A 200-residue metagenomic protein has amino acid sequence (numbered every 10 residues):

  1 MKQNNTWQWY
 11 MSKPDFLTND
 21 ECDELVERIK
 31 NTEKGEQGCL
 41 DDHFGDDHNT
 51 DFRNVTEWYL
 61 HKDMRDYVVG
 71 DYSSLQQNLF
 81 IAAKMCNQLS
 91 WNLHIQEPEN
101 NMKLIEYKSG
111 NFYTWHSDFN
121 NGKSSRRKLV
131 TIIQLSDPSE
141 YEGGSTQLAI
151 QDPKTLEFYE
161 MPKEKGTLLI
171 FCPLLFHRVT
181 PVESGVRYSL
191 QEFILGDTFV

Functional and structural regions predicted by a protein language model:
M1-H94: Non-heme Fe(II)/2-oxoglutarate
F80, K84-V200: Catalytic core of non-heme Fe(II) oxygenases with the double-stranded beta-helix
